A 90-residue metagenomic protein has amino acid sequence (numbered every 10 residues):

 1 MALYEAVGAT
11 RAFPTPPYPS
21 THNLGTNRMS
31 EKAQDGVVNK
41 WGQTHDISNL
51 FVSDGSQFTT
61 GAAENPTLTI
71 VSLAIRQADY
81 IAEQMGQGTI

Functional and structural regions predicted by a protein language model:
M1-G61, T67: A glycine-rich dinucleotide-binding beta-alpha-beta segment and adjacent secondary-structure elements that constitute
M1-V7, A74-I90: Internal hydrophobic alpha-helix adjacent to the cofactor/substrate pocket in enzyme cavities
F58-A63, G86-I90: Glycine- and aromatic-enriched mobile tails/lids
T60-D79: A conserved FAD-binding loop/helix module that cradles the flavin
